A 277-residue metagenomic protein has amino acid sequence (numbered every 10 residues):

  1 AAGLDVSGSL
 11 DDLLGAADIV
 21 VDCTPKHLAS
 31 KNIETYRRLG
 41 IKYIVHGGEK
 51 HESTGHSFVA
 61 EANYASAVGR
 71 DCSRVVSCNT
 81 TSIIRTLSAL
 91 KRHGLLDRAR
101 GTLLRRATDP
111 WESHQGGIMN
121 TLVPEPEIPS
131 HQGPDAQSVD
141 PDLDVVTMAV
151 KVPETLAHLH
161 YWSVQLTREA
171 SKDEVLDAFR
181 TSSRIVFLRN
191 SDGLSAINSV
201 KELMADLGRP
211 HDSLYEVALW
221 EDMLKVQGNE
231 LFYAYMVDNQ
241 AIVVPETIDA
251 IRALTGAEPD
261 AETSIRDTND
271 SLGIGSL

Functional and structural regions predicted by a protein language model:
A1-E112, A261-R266: N-terminal Rossmann-like NAD(P) cofactor-binding subdomain of oxidoreductases, focused on the glycine-rich
A1-S7, D97-R98, T102-Y235: C-terminal substrate-binding/catalytic lobe of Rossmann-fold NAD(P)-dependent oxidoreductases
S7, L14, K26, T80-I84 (+4 more regions): Electropositive phosphate-/nucleotide-binding environments in soluble metabolic enzymes
V21, T167, N239: Glycine-/small-residue-rich active-site loops that bind phosphorylated ligands and cofactors
G55-A62, S77-T86, P110-W111, P134-P141 (+3 more regions): Low-complexity, flexible helical/coil segments
I84-K91, G133-Q137, D173-L176, V217 (+1 more regions): Predominant activation on well-ordered alpha-helical scaffold segments within soluble catalytic domains
L95-D97, L143, I185, A253-T263: Structural alpha-beta junctions
H211-L277: NAD(P)-dependent Rossmann-like dehydrogenase/reductase catalytic/cofactor-binding core
